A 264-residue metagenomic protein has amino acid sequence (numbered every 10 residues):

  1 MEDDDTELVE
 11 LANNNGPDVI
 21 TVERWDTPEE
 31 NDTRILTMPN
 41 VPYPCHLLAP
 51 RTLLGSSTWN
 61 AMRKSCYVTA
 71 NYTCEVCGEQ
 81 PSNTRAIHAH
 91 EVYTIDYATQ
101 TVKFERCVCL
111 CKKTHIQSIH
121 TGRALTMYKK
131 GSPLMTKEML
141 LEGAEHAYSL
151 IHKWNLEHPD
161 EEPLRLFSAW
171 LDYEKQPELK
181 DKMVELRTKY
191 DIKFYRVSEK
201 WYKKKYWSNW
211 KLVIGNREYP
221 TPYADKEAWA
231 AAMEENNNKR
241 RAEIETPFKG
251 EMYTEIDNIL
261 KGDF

Functional and structural regions predicted by a protein language model:
M1-M62, E79-N83, K137-F264: A boundary/linker detector
G55-S56, E91, C111, Y128-T136 (+1 more regions): Short, structured coil/loop segments at alpha-helix boundaries
N60-R63, E75-C109, S118-K130: Histidine-centered nuclease catalytic patch
K64-A70: Sequence/structural segment immediately N-terminal to covalent heme-attachment motifs in c-type and related
I95-K112, G131-H152: Short microdomains enriched in Cys/His and/or Lys/Arg
